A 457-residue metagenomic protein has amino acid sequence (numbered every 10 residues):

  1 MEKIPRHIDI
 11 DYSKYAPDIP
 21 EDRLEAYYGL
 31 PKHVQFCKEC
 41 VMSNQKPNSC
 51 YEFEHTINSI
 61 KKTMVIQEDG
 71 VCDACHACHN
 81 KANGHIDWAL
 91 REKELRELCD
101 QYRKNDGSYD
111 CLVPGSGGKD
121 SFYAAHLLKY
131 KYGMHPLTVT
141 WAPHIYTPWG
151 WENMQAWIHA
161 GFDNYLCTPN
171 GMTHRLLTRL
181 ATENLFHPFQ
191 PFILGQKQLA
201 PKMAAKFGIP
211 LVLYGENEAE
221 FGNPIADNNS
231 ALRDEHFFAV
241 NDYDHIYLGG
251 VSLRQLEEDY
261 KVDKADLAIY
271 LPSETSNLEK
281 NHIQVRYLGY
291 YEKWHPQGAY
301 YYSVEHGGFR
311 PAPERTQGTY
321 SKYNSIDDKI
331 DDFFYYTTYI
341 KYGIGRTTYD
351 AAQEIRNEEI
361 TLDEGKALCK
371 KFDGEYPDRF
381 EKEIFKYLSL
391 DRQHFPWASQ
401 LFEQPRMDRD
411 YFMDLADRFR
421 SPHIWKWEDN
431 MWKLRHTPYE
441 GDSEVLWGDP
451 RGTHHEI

Functional and structural regions predicted by a protein language model:
M1-C111, L127-I457: Nucleotide-activated chemistry modules centered on ATP-dependent adenylation/adenylyltransferase
C111-D120: Short, glycine-rich nucleotide/cofactor-binding loops
Y123-A124: Hydrophobic positions on the alpha1 helix immediately C-terminal to the Walker A/P-loop
